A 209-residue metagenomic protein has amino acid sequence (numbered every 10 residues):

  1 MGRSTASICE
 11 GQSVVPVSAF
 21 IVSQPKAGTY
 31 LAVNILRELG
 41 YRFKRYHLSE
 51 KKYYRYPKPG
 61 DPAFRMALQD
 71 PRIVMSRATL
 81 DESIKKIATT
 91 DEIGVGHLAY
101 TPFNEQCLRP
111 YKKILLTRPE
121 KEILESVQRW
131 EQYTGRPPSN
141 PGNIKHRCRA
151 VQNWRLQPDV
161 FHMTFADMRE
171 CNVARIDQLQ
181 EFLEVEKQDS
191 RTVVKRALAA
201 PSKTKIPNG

Functional and structural regions predicted by a protein language model:
G2-Q157: PAPS-dependent sulfotransferase catalytic domain
H47-A63, R155-G209: The conserved 3'-phosphoadenosine-5'-phosphosulfate
